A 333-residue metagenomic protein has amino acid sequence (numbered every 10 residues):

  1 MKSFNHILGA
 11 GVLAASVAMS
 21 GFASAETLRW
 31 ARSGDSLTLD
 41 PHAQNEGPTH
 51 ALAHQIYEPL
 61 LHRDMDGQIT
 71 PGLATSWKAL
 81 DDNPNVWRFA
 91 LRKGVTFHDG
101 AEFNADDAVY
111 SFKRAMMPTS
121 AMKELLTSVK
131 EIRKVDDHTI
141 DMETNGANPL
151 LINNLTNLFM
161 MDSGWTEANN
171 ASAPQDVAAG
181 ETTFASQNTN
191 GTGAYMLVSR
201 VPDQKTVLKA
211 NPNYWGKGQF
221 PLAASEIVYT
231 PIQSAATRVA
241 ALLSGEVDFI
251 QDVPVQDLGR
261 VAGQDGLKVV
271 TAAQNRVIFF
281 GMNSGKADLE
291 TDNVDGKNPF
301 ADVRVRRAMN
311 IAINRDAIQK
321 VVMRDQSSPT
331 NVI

Functional and structural regions predicted by a protein language model:
M1-G11: Bacterial N-terminal signal peptides that target proteins for export
G11-L13, A23: Cleavable N-terminal signal peptides
M19-A25: Sec/Tat signal peptide C-region and signal peptidase I cleavage site
T27, H62-M65, R92-K123, E131-R133 (+2 more regions): Extracytoplasmic/periplasmic ligand-capture domains
A31-D82, K113, N190-T192: N-terminal lobe/hinge region of extracytoplasmic solute-binding protein
F89-K93, H138-N148, V207-P212: Short, hydrophobic/aromatic-enriched beta-strand segments in well-ordered soluble domains
E124-P174: Surface-exposed binding/hinge segments that line and control ligand-binding clefts or catalytic entry sites
T166-N170, D325-I333: Mature extracytoplasmic/periplasmic domains
